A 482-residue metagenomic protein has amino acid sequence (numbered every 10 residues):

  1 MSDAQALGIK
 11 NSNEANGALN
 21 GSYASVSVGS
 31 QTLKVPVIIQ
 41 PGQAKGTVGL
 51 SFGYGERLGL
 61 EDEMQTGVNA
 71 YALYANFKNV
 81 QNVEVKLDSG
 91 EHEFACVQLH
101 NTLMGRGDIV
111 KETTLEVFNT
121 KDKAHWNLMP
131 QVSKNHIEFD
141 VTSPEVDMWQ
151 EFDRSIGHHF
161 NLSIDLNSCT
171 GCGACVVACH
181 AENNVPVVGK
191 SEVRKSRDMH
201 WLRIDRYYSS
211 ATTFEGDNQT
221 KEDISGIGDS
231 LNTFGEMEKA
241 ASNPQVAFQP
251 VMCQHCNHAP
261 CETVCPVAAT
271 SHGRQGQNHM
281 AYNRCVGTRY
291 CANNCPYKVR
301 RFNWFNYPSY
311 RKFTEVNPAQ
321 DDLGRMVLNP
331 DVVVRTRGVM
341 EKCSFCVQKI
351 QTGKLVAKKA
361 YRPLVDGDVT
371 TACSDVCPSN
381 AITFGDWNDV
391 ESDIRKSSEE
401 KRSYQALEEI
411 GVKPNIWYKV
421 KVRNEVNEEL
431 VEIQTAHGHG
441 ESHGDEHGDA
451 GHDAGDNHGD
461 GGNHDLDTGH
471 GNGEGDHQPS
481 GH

Functional and structural regions predicted by a protein language model:
D3, V28-S30, P41-Q43, Y54-E56 (+6 more regions): Short, flexible loop/turn elements at secondary-structure junctions
D3-N161, N167, A178-A181, S442 (+1 more regions): Long, contiguous, secondary-structure-rich segments that constitute the structural scaffold of globular domains
L19-Y23, T32-K34, K45-T47, V80-N82 (+9 more regions): Active-site lining segments that contact anionic ligands and/or coordinate catalytic metals
E145-V146, R203-R206, S210-F248, T314-R335 (+2 more regions): Surface-exposed acidic, glycine/proline-enriched linker/cap segments that occur as 15-30-residue helix-coil
G157-F160, I164-L166, T170-P186, E192-S209 (+4 more regions): Beta-propeller domains
A174-V193, R203, H258-R284, Y290-Y310 (+2 more regions): Iron-sulfur cluster-binding cysteine motifs and their immediate structural context in ferredoxin-like electron-transfer
M199, N303-D322: Flexible glycine/proline-rich, aromatic-decorated loop/lid segments
Q320-L323, G338-H452, D460-D467, G473-H482: Long, compositionally biased charged/polar accessory segments in the mid-to-C-terminal portions of proteins
